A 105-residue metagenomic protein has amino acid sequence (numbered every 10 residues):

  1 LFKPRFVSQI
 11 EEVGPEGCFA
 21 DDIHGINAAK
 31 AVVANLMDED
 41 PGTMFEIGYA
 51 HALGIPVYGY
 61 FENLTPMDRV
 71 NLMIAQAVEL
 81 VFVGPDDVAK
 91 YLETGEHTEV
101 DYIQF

Functional and structural regions predicted by a protein language model:
L1-F105: Conserved catalytic or regulatory cores that recognize and/or transform ribose-phosphate-containing ligands
